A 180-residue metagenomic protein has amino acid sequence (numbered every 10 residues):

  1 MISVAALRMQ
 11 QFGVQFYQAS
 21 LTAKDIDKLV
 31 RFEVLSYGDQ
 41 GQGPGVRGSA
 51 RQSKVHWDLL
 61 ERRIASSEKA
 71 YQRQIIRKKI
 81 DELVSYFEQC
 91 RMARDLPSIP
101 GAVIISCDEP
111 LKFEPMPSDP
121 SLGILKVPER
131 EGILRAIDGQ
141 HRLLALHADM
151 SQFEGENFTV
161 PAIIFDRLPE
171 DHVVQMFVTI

Functional and structural regions predicted by a protein language model:
M1-I99, C107-E114, G123: N-terminal extension/subdomain marker
Q72, I76, D95-I180: Basic- and aromatic-enriched surface patches that contact anionic nucleotides/nucleic acids
